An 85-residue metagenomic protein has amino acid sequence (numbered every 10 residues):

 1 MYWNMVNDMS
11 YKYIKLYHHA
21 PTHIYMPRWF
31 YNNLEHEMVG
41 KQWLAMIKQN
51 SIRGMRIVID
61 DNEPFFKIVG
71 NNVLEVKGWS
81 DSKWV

Functional and structural regions predicted by a protein language model:
M1-S10: Exposed extracellular interaction/assembly regions and N-terminal maturation sites
K15-V85: Extended oligomerization regions of viral-like shell subunits
